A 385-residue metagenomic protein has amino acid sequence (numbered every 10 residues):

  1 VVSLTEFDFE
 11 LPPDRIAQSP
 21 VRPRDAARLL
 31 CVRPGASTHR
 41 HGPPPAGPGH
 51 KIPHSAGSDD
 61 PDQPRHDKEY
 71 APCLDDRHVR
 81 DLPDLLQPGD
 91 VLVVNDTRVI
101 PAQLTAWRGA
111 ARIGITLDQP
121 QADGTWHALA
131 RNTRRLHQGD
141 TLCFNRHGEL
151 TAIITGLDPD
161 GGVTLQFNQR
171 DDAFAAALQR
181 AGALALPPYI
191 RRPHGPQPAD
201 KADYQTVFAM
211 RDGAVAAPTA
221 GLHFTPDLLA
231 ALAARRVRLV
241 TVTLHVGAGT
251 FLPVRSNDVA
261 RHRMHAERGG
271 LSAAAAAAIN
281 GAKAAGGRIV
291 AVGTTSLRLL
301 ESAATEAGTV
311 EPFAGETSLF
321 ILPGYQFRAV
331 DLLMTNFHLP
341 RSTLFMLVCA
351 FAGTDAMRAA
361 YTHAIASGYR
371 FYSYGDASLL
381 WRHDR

Functional and structural regions predicted by a protein language model:
V1-H39, Y70-R385: Surface-exposed, charge/polar-rich loops and edge strands
P12, G49, P53-S55, R65: Short Gly/Ser/Thr- and charged-rich N-terminal loops/segments that act as flexible capping/hinge elements
G35, G42, G47-G49, G57: Residue-identity detector for glycine
K51, A56-S58, S302, D384: N-terminal low-complexity, intrinsically disordered patches enriched in charged
P53-D59, N145, N168: Compositionally biased, low-structure terminal segments
